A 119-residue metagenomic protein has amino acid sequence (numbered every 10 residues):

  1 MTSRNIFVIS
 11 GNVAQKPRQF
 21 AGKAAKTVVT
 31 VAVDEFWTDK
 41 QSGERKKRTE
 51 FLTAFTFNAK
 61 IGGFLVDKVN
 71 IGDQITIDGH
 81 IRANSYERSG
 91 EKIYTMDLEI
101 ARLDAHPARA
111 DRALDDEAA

Functional and structural regions predicted by a protein language model:
M1-A119: Single-stranded nucleic acid-binding surfaces, predominantly the OB-fold ssDNA-binding core
